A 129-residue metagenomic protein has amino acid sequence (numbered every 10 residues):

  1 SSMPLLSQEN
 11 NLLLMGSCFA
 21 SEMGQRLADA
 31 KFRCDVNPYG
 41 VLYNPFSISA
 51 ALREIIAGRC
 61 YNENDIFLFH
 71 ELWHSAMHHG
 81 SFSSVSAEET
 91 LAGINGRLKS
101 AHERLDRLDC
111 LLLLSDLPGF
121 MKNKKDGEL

Functional and structural regions predicted by a protein language model:
S1-L129: Extracellular glycan-modifying ectodomains
